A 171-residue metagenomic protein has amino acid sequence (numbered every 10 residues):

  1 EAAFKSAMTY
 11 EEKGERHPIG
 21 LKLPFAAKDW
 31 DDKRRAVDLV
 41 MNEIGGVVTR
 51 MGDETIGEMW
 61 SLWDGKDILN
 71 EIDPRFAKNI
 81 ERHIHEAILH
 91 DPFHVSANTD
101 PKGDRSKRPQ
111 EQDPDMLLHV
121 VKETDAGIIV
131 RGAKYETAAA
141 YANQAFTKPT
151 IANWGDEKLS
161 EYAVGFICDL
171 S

Functional and structural regions predicted by a protein language model:
A2-H94, A139: Internal helix-loop-helix
D64-R131: Gly/Pro-rich turn-and-neighbor structural signature
P101-S171: FAD-binding core of flavoproteins
